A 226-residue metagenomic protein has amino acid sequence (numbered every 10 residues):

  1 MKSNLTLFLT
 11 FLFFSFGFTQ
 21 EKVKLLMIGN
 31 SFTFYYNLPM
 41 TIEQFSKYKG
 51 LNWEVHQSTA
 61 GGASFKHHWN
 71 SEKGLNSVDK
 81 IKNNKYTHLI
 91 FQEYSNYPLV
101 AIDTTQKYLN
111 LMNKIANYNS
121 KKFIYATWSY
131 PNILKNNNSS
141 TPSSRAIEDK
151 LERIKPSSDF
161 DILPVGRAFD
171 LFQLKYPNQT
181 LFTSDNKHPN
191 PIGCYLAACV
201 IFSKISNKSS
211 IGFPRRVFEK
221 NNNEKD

Functional and structural regions predicted by a protein language model:
M1-E21: Bacterial Sec-dependent N-terminal signal peptides
V23-M27, F32-N110, Y118: Conserved SGNH/GDSL esterase-like catalytic core that processes O-acyl groups on lipids and polysaccharides
Y36, P191-S203: A structural signal for well-ordered alpha-helical segments within the folded catalytic domains of diverse enzymes
V78-P191, S203, K208, G212: Alpha-helical cap/lid subdomain in secreted, periplasmic, or secretory-pathway luminal O-acyl-processing enzymes
A198-D226: Conserved catalytic region of serine esterases and O-acyltransferases that act on ester linkages in lipids
